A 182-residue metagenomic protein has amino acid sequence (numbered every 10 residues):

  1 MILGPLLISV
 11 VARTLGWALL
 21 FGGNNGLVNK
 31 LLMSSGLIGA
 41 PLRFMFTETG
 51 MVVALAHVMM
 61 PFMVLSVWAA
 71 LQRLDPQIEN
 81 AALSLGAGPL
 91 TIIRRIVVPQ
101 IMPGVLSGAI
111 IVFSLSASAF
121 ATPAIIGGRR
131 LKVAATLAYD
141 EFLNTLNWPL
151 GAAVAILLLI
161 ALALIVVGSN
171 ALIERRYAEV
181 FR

Functional and structural regions predicted by a protein language model:
M1-Q72, I96-Q100, G104-F120, G127 (+1 more regions): Membrane-water interface segments at the C-terminal ends of transmembrane alpha-helices in multi-pass inner-membrane
G4, Q77-L85, G151: Short hydrophobic faces within alpha-helices
G22, A121-L146, R182: Glycine-rich helix-loop "coupling/hinge" segments at transmembrane-helix boundaries in multipass transporters
I78, L172-R182: Short cytosolic juxtamembrane segments of multi-pass membrane proteins
A81-A82, I92, A138: Hydrophobic positions on the alpha-helical face of helix-turn-helix-like DNA-binding modules
L85-A87, P99: Glycine/proline-centered hinge or cleavage motifs at structural transition points of membrane proteins
